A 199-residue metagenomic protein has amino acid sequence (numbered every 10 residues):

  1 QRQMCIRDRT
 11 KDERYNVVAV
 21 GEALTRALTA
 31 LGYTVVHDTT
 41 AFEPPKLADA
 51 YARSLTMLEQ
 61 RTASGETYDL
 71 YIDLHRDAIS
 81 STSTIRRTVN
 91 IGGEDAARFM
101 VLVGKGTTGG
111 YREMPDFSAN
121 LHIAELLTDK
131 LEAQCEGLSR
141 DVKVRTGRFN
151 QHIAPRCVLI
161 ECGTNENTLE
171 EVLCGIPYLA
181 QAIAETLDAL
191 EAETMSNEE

Functional and structural regions predicted by a protein language model:
Q1-I6: Short, small-residue-biased leader/transition segments that mark boundaries at the very start of proteins
K11-A19, A48-A52, M114-H122, E166-C174: Soluble non-cytosolic domains of exported or imported proteins
K11-T88: Catalytic-core regions of hydrolytic enzymes
L31-Y33, Y68-L70, D95-F99, A154-V158: Envelope-exposed proteins and targeting segments
A41-P45, R76-S81, G106-G109, G147-N150 (+1 more regions): Solvent-exposed loop/turn segments at secondary-structure junctions within structured extracellular/periplasmic domains
I79-D116: A short, glycine/acidic-enriched catalytic loop
D116-K143: Active-site-adjacent substrate-binding region of metalloamidase/peptidase-like peptide-processing proteins
L138-E199: Active-site-adjacent mobile loop/cap segments within catalytic or ligand-binding domains
